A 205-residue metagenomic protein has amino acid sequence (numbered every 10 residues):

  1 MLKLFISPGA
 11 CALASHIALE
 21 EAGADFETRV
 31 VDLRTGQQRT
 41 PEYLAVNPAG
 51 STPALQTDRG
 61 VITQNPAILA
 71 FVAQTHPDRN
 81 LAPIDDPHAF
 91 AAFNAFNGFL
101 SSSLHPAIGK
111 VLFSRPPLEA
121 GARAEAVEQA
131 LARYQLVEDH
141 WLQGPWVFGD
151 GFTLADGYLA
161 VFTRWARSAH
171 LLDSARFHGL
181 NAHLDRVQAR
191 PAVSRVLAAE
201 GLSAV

Functional and structural regions predicted by a protein language model:
M1-E125: GST-like domain detector, emphasizing the conserved glutathione-binding G-site in the N-terminal thioredoxin-like
D32, L154, E200: Short, solvent-exposed turn/loop segments enriched in Gly/Ser/Thr/Pro and often Arg
V72, R176, V205: Glycine-rich, phosphate-binding/catalytic loops in enzymes
P77, H170-L171, G201: Glycine-centered secondary-structure boundary/capping sites
L100-P191, V196: GST-like fold's C-terminal all-alpha helical module
V196-V205: Terminal-tail/helix-coil boundary detector
